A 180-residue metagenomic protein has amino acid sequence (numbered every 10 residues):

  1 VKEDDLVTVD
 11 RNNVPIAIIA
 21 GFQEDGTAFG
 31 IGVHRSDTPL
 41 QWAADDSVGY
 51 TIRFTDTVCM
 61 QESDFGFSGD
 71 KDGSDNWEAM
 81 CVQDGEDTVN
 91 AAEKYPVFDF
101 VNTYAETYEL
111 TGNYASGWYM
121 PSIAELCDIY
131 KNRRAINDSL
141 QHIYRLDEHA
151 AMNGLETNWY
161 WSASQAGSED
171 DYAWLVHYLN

Functional and structural regions predicted by a protein language model:
V1-A115: Short, compositionally biased
V89-N90, K94-Y119, I123-L179: An exposed tryptophan-centered "aromatic clamp" motif
